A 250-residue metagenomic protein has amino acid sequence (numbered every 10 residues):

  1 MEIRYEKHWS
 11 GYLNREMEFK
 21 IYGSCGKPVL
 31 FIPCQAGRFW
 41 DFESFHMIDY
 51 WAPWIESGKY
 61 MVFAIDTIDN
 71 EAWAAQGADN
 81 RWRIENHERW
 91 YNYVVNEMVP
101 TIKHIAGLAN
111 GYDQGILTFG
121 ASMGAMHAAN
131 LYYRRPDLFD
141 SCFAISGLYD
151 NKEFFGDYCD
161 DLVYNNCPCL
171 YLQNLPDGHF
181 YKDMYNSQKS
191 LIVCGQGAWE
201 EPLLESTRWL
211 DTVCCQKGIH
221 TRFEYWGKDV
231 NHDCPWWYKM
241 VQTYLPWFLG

Functional and structural regions predicted by a protein language model:
M1-G250: Non-catalytic cap/lid and distal C-terminal segments of serine-dependent acyl enzymes
